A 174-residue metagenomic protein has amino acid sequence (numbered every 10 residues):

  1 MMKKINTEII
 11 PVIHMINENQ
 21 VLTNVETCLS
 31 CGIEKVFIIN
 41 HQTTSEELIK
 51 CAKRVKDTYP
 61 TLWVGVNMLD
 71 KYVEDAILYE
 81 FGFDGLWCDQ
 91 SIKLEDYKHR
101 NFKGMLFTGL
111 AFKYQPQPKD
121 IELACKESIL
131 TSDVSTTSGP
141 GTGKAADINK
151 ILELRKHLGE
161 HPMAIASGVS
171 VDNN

Functional and structural regions predicted by a protein language model:
M1, V25-L29, D96-R100, V171-N174: Short amphipathic alpha-helices and their capping/turn segments at secondary-structure boundaries
M1-M2, I16, S91, L152-R155: A signal for specific C-terminal beta-sheet/loop modules enriched in small/flexible residues with GP/PG/PP motifs
M1-V64, D70-K71, P118-V134, G143 (+1 more regions): Conserved N-terminal beta1-alpha1 strand-loop-helix module at the mouth
T23-N24, K71-G82, K119-E127, L154-N174: Catalytic cores of alpha/beta
T44-D70, D96-G109, A145-V171: Alpha-helix-loop-beta-strand connector modules within alpha/beta enzyme cores
L69-T142: Conserved anion-binding
